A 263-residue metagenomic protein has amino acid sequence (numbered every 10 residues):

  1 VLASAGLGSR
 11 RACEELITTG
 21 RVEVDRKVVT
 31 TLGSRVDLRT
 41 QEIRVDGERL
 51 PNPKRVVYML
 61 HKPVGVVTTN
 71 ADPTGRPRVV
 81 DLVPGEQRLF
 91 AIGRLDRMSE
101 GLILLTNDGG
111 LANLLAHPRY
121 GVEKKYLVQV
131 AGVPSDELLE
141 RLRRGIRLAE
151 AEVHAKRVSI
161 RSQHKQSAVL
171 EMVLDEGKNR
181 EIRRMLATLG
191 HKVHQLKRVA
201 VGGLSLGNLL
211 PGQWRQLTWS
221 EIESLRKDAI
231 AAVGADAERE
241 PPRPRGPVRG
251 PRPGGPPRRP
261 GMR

Functional and structural regions predicted by a protein language model:
V1-R263: Basic, flexible Lys/Arg- and Gly-enriched helix-loop patches that mediate nucleic-acid binding at interfaces with rRNA
